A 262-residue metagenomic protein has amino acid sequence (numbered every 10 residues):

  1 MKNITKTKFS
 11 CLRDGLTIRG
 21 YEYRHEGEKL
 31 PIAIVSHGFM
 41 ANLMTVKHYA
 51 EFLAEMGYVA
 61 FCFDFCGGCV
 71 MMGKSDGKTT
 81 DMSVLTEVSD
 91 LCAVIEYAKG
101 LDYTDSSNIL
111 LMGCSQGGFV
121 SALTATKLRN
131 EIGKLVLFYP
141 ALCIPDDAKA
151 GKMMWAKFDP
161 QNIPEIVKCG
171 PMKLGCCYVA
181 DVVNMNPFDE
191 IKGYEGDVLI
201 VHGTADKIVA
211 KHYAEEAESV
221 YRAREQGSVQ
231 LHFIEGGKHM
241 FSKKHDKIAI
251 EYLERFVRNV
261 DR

Functional and structural regions predicted by a protein language model:
M1-G27: N-terminal cap/lid segment of alpha/beta-hydrolase-fold proteins
F39-E51, H212-Y213: The serine-hydrolase catalytic nucleophile loop
T45, T80-L101: Alpha/beta-hydrolase active-site loop
A50-D76: Conserved alpha/beta-hydrolase
K127-L174: Hydrolase active-site cap/lid region
Y194, I200-H202, D206: Short beta-strand/loop motif that positions the catalytic acidic residue of the alpha/beta-hydrolase fold
G196, A210-V220, D246: Short alpha-helix in the alpha/beta-hydrolase fold that links the catalytic acid
G237-I248: Catalytic histidine-centered segment of alpha/beta-hydrolase-like enzymes
